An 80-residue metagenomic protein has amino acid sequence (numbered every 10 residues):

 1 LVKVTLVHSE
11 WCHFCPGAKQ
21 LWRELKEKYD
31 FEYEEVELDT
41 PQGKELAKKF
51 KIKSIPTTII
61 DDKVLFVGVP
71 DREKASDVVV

Functional and structural regions predicted by a protein language model:
L1-Y29: Local sequence-structure signature of Cys/Sec-based thiol-disulfide redox active-site neighborhoods
L6-S9, E37-L38, V69: Conserved residues at beta->alpha junctions
H13-F14, P41-Q42, E73: Short alpha-helical
P16-Q20, E45, P70: Generic recognition of short, well-ordered alpha-helical segments
F31-G43: Thiol-based oxidoreductase modules, predominantly thioredoxin-like and allied folds used for disulfide exchange
Q42-K51: N-terminal beta-loop-helix "entrance" segment that forms/cooperates in small-molecule cofactor or anionic ligand
F50-I59: Structural micro-motif
I59-V80: Non-catalytic, surface beta->alpha helical segment in thiol-disulfide oxidoreductase systems
